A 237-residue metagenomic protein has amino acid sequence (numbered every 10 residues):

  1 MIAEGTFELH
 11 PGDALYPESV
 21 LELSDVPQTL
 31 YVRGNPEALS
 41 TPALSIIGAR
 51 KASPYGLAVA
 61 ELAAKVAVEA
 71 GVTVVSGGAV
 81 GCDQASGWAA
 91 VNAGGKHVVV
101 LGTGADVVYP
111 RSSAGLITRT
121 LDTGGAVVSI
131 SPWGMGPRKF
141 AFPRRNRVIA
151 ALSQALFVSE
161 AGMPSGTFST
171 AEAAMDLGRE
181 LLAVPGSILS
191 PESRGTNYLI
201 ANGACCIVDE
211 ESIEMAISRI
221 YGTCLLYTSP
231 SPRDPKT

Functional and structural regions predicted by a protein language model:
A3-S229: Glycine-biased, small-residue-rich flexible motifs in mid-sequence functional cores and linkers
Y227-P230, D234-T237: Single conserved hydrophobic/aromatic residue that forms the stacking wall/gate of nucleotide- or nucleobase-binding
